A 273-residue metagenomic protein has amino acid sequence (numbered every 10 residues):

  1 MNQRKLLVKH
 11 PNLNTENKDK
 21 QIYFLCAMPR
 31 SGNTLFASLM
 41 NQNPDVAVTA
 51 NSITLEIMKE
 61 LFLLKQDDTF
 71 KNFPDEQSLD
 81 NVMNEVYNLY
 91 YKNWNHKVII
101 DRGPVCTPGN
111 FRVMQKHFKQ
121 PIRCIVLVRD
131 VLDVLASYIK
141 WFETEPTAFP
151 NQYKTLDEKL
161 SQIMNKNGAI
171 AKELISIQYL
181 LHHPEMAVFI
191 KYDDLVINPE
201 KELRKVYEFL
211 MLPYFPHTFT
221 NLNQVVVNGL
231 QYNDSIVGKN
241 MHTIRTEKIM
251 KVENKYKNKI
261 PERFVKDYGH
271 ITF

Functional and structural regions predicted by a protein language model:
M1-Y23, I139-F142, Q178-L181, E208-F273: PAPS-dependent sulfotransferases, especially Golgi type II membrane carbohydrate sulfotransferases
M1-Y87, N93, V225, G229-N233 (+1 more regions): PAPS-dependent sulfotransferase catalytic core
I22-F24, K97-I100, A187: Residue-level preference for the first positions of well-ordered beta-strands
T54-E56, L132-L135, N221-N223: Short gly/pro/ser/thr-enriched loop/turn and capping motifs at secondary-structure boundaries
E56-E60, L195, G269-F273: C-terminal/domain-terminus segments
N81-N95, K172-H182: CE4/NodB-like, metal-dependent polysaccharide N-deacetylase domain that modifies extracellular/periplasmic N-acetylated
D101-H217, G229-K239: PAPS-dependent sulfotransferase catalytic domain
